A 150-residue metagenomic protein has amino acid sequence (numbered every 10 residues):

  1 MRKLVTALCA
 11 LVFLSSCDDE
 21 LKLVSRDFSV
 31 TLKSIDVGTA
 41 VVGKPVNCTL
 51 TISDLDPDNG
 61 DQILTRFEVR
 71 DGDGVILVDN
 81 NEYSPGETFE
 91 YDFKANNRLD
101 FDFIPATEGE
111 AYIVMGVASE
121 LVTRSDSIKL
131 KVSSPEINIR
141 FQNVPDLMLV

Functional and structural regions predicted by a protein language model:
M1-S15: Sec-dependent bacterial lipoprotein signal peptides
L14-T39, I137: Bacterial Sec-dependent N-terminal signal peptides
G38-K44, L147-V150: Short, solvent-exposed loop/linker segments at the N-terminal edge of repeated beta-sheet extracellular domains
L50-D58, D71, S119: Extracellular acidic, Ser/Thr/Pro-rich low-complexity tracts
R70-N96: Low-complexity "stalk/linker" and mucin-like segments enriched in Ser/Thr/Pro/Ala/Gly
L99-T107: Extracellular/luminal low-complexity segments enriched in Ser/Thr/Pro
S119-S125: Short, exposed coil/turn segments at beta-strand boundaries within extracellular/luminal domains
V132-I139: Extracellular interdomain linker/stem segments of modular secreted and single-pass surface proteins
